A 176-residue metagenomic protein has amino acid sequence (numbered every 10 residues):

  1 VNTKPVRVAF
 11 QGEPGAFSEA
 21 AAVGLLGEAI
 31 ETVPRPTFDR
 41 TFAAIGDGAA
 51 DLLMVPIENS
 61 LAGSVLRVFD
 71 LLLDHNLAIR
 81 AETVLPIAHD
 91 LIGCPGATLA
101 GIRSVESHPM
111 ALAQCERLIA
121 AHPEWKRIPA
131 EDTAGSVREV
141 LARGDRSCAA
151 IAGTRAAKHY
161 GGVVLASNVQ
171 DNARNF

Functional and structural regions predicted by a protein language model:
V1-F176: Domain-level signature for soluble enzymes in the chorismate/prephenate branch of the shikimate pathway
